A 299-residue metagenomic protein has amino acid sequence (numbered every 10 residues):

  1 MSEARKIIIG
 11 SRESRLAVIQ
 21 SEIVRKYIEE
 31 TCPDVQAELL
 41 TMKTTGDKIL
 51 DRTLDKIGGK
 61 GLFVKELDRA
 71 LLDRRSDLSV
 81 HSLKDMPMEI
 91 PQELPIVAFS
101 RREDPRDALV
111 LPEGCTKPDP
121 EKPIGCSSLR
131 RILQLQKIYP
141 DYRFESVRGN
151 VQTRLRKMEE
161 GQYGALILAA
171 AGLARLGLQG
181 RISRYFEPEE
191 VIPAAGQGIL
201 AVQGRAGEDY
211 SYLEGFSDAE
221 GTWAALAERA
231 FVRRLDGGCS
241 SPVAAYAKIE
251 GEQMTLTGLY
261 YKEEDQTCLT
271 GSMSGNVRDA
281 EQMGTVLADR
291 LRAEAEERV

Functional and structural regions predicted by a protein language model:
S2-K43, K48-I49, K56, I132 (+1 more regions): Small-molecule-sensing regulatory modules
R52-L78: Short, structured active-site "lid" loops
L67-R69, D77, H81, E89-P91 (+3 more regions): Nucleotidyltransferase catalytic core that binds NTPs
L72, D77-S82, G164-A169: Paired acidic/hydrophobic, glycine-rich loop segments that form the ligand-binding mouth/hinge of periplasmic-binding
L83-K84, Q92-D141: A conserved helix-loop-strand patch within extracytoplasmic ligand-binding domains of the periplasmic binding
L83-M86, A171-L173: Short glycine-rich anion-binding loops that position phosphate/pyrophosphate groups of nucleotides and phosphorylated
